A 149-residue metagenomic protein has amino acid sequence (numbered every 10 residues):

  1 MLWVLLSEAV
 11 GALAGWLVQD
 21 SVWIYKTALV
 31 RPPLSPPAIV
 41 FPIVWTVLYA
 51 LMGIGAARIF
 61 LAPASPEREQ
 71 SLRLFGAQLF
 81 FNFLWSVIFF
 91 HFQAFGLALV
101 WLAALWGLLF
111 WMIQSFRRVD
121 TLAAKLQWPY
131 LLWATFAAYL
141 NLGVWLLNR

Functional and structural regions predicted by a protein language model:
M1-L17: N-terminal signal-anchor transmembrane alpha helix
D20-L34, N148: Membrane-interface helix termini and inter-helical loops of multi-pass transporters
P36-L51, F92-L105: Membrane-interface loop-to-helix entry segments
A50-S86: Helix-adjacent hinge/juxtasegments
F75-W85, L99-M112, Y130-A134: Hydrophobic alpha-helical segments of small multi-pass membrane proteins
W85-L97, W145-R149: Membrane-interface helix caps and helix-loop-helix hairpins in membrane proteins
Q114-L132: Interfacial loop-to-transmembrane junctions
L126-W145: Final/C-terminal transmembrane alpha-helix of multipass membrane proteins
